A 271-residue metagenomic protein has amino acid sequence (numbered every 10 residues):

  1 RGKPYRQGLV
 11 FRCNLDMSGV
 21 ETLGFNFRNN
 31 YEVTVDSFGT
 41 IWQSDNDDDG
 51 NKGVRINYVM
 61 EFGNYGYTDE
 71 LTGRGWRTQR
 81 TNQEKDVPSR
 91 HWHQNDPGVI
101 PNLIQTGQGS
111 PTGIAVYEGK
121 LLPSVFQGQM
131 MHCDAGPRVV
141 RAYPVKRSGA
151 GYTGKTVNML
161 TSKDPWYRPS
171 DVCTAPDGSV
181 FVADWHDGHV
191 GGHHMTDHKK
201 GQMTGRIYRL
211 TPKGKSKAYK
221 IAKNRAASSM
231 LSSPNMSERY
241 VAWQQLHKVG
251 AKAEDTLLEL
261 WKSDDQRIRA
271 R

Functional and structural regions predicted by a protein language model:
R1-A227, Y240-K248: Beta-propeller domains with acidic blade repeats across secreted/periplasmic ectodomains and cytosolic WD/CNH propellers
T34, V172, L257, W261 (+1 more regions): Structured catalytic/translocation cores of nucleotide/phosphate-coupled proteins
K220-S229, G250-K262: Amphipathic alpha-helical scaffolding segments comprising HEAT/armadillo-like alpha-solenoid repeats
S237-A251, E259, R267-R271: Structural detector for internal amphipathic alpha-helices that build alpha-solenoid repeat scaffolds
